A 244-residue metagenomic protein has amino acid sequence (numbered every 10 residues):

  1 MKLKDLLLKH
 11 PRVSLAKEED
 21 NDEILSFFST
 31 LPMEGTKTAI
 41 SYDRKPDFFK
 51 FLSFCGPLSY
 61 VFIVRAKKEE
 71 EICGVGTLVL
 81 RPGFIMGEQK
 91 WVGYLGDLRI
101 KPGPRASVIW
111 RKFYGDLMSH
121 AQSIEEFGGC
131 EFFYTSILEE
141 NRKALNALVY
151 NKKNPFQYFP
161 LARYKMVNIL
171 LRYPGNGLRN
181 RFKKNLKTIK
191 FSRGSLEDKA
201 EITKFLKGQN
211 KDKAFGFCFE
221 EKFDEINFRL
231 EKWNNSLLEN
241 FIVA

Functional and structural regions predicted by a protein language model:
L6, H10-V13: A positional "C-terminalness" feature that preferentially activates on distal terminal regions of long, nucleic
A16-K68, I72-I85, F127-C130, R142-A244: Amide-forming acyltransferase catalytic core, primarily the GNAT-like/NAT-type and related acyltransferase folds
F62, Y94-L98, M118, Y134-I137 (+1 more regions): Short, structured motif recognition centered on aromatic/hydrophobic residues
F84-K90, R105-I109: Alpha-helix boundary/capping segments in eukaryotic regulatory proteins
Q89-G103: Conserved acetyl-CoA binding element of GNAT-fold acetyltransferases
I100, R105-S123: Conserved acetyl-CoA-binding loop-helix of GNAT-fold acetyltransferases
L117, A121, G129-N146: Conserved beta-strand-loop-alpha-helix junction that forms the acyl-donor binding cleft
